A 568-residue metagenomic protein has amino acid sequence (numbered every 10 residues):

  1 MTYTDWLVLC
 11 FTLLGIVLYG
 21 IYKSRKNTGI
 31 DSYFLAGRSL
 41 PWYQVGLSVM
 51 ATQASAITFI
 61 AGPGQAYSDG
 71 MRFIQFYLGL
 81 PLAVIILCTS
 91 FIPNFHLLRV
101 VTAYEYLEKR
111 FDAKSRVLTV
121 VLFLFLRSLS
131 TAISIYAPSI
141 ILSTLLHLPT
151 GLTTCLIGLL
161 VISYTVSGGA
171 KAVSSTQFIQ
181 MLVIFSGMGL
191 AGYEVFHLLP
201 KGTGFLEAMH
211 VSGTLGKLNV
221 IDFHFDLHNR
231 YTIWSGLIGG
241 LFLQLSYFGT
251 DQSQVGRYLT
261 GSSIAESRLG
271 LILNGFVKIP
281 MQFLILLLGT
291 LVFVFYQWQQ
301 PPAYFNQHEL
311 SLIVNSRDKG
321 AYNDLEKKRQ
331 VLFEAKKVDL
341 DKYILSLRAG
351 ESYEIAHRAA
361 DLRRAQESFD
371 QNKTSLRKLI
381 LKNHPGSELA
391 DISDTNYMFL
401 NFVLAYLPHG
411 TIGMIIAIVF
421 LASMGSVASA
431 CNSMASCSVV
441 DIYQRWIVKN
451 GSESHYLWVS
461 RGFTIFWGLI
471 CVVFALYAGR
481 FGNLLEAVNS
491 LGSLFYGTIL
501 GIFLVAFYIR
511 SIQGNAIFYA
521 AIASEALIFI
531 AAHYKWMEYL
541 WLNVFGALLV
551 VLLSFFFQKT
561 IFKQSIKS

Functional and structural regions predicted by a protein language model:
M1-S568: Membrane-embedded helix-loop-helix hairpins and adjacent transmembrane boundary segments in multi-pass transporters
